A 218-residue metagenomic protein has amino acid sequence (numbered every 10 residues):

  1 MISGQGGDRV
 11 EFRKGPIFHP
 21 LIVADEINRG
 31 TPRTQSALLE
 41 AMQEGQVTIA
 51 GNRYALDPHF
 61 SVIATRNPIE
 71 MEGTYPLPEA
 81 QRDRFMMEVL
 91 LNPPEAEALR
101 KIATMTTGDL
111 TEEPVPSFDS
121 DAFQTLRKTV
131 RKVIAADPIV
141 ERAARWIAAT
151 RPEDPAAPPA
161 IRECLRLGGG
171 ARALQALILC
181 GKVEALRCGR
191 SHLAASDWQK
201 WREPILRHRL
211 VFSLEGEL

Functional and structural regions predicted by a protein language model:
M1-G7, A24-A37, M42-K132, K182-E184: Canonical AAA+ ATPase core
M1-H19: P-loop NTPase nucleotide-binding/switch module
G4, T106, L110, T150-D154 (+2 more regions): A short secondary-structure junction motif
P20-L21, H208: The start of beta-strands in P-loop NTPase/AAA+ ATPase cores
I102-A103, A143, W201-L206: Short alpha-helical scaffolding segments that buttress acidic/His motifs in well-ordered protein cores
E113-L174: Conserved AAA+ ATPase small/helical "lid" subdomain
P155-L218: C-terminal engagement/docking regions of AAA+ P-loop ATPases
